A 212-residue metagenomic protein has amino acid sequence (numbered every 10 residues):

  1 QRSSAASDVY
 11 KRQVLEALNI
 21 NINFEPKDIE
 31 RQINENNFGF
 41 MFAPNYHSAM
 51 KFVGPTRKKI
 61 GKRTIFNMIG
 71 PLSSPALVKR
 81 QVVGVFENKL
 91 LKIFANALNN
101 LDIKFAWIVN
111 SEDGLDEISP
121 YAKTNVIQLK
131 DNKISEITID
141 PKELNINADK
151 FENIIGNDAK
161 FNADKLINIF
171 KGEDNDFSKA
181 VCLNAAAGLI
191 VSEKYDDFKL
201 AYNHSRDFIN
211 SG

Functional and structural regions predicted by a protein language model:
Q1-A6, Y10: Single conserved hydrophobic/aromatic residue that forms the stacking wall/gate of nucleotide- or nucleobase-binding
Q13: N-terminal glycine-rich flavin-associated loop
E16-N23, D28-G212: Glycine-rich anion-binding loops and their surrounding alpha/beta cores
